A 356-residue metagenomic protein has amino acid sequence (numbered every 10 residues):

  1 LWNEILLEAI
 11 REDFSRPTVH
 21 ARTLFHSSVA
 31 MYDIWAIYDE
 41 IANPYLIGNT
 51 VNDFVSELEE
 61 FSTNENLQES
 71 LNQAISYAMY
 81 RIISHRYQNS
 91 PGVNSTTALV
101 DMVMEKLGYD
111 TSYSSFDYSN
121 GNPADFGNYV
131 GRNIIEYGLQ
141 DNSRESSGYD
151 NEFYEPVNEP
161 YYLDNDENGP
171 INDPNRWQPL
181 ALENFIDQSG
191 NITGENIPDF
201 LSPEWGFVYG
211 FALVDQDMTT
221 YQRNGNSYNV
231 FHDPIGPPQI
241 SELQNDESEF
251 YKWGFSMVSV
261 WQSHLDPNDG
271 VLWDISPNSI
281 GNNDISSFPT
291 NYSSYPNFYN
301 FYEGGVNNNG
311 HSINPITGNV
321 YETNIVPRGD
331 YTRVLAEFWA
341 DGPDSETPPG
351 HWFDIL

Functional and structural regions predicted by a protein language model:
L1-L356: Acidic/polar surface patches and capping/hinge elements
